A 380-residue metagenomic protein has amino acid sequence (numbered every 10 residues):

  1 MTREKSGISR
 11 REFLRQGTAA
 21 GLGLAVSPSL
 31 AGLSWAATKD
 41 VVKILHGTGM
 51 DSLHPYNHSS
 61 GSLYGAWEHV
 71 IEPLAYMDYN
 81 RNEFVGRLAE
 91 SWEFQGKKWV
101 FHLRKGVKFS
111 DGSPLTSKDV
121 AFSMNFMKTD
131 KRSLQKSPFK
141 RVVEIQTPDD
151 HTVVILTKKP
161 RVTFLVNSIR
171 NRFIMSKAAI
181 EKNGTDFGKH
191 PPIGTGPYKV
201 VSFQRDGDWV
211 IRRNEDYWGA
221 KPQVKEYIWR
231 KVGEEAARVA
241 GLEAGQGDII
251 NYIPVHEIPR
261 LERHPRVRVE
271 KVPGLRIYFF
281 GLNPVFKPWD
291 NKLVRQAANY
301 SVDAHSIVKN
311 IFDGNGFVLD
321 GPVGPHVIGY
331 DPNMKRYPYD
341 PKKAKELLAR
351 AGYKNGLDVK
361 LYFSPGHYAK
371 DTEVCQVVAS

Functional and structural regions predicted by a protein language model:
M1-E12, W35: N-terminal secretory signal peptides
L45-G96, N125, I193-T195: N-terminal lobe/hinge region of extracytoplasmic solute-binding protein
T48-Y64, R87-L88, S113, Q135 (+5 more regions): A structural "hinge/loop" feature
D78-E83, I169-P222, E226, A236 (+2 more regions): Gly/Pro-rich hinge or "lid" segments in bacterial periplasmic/extracellular proteins
E90-S133, P148, V154, R238-G241 (+1 more regions): Aromatic- and charge-enriched surface segment that lines or borders ligand/interaction sites
E93, K98, S137-A179: Surface-exposed binding/hinge segments that line and control ligand-binding clefts or catalytic entry sites
V100, N214-R260, A379: Ligand-site clamp/hinge motif
R213, D290-S380: Append "and occasionally in soluble cytosolic enzymes with long acidic Gly/Pro-rich linkers
